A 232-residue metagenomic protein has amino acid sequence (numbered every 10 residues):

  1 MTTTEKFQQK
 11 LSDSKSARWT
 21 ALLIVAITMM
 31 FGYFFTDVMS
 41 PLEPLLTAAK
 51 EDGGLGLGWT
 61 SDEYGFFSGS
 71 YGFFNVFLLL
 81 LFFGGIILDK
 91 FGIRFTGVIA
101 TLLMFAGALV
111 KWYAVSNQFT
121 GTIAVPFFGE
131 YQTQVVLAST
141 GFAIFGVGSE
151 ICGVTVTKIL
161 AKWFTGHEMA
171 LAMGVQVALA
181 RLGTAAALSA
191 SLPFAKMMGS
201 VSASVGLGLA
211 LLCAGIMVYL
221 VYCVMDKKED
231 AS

Functional and structural regions predicted by a protein language model:
T2, V221-S232: Flexible cytoplasmic inter-helical loops of multi-pass small-molecule transporters
T20-D52, S61: Extracytoplasmic
G69-I86: Central cavity-lining transmembrane alpha-helices of secondary-active solute carriers, predominantly the Major
L102-E130: C-terminal ends and interior cores of transmembrane alpha-helices in multi-pass membrane transporters/permeases
V135, G141-L179: Cytoplasmic helix-loop-helix junction between adjacent transmembrane helices in 12-TM secondary transporters
A170-K196: Glycine-rich segments within core transmembrane alpha-helices of 12-TM secondary carriers
S202-Y222: Symmetry-related core transmembrane helices of the 12-TM Major Facilitator Superfamily/SLC fold
